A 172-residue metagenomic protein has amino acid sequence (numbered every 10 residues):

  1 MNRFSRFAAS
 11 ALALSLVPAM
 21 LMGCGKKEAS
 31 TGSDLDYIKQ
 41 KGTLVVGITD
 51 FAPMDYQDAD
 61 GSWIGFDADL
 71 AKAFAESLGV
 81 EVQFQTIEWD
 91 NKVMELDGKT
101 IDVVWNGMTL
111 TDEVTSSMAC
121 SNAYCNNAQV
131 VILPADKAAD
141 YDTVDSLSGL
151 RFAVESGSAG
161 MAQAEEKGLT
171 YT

Functional and structural regions predicted by a protein language model:
M1-K41: Short, low-complexity disordered leader/linker segments with a strong preference for bacterial N-terminal type II
T31-G107: Extracytoplasmic small-molecule ligand-binding "clamshell" domains of the periplasmic binding protein/Venus flytrap
Y37, P134-F152: Flexible hinge/capping segments at coil-to-helix
T43-I48, V144-G157: Short loop->beta-strand "edge-of-pocket" segments that line small-molecule binding or catalytic clefts across diverse
V45-T49, C120-D142: Hydrophobic/proline-rich hinge and linker segments of small-molecule sensing/allosteric domains, predominantly
N91, M108-S116, A162-E166: A ligand-binding cleft/hinge motif common to bilobed small-molecule-binding domains
D112-C125, L169-T170: Ligand-binding "clamshell"
A153-G168: Secondary-structure junction motif
